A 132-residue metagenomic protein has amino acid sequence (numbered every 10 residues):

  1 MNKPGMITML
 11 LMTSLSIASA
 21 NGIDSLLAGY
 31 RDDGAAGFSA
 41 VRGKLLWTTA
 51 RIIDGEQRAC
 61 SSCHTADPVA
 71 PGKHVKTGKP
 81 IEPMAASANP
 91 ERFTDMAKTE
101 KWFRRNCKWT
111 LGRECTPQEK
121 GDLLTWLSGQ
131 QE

Functional and structural regions predicted by a protein language model:
M1-I7: Bacterial N-terminal signal peptides that target proteins for export
T8-S16: Bacterial N-terminal signal peptides
N21-D54: Electrostatic cytochrome c docking/interface patches
F38, T94, K98-W102: Generic alpha-helical secondary structure signal
G55-D67, L123: The canonical Cys-X-X-Cys-His
G72-K79: Short cysteine/histidine-rich zinc-coordinating motifs and their immediately flanking basic loops
I81-A97: Short microdomains enriched in Cys/His and/or Lys/Arg
E100-E132: C-terminal capping alpha-helices of c-type cytochrome domains
